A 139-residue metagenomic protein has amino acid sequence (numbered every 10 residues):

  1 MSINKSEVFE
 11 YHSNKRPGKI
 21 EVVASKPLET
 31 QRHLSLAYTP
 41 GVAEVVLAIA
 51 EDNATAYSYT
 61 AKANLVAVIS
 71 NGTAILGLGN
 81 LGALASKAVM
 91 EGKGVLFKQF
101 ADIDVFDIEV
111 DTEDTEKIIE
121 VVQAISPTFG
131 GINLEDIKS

Functional and structural regions predicted by a protein language model:
M1-S139: N-terminal ligand-binding/catalytic initiation module
